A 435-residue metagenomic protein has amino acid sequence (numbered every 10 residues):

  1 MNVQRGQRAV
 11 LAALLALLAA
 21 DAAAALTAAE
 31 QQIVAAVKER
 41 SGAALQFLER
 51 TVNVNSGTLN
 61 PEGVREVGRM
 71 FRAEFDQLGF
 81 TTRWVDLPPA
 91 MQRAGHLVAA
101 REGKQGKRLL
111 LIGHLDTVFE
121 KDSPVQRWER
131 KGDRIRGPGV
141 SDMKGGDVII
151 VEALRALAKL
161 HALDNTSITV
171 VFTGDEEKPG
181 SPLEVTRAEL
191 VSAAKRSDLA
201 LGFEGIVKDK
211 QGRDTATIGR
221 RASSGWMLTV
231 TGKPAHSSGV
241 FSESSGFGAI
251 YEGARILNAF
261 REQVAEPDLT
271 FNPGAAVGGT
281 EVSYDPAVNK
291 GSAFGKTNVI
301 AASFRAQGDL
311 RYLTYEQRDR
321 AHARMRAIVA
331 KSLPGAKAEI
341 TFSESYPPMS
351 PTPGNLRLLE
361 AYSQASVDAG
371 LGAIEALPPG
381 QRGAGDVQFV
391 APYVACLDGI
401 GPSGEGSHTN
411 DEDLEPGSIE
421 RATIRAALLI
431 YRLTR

Functional and structural regions predicted by a protein language model:
M1-L11: Bacterial N-terminal signal peptides that target proteins for export
L11-D21: Bacterial N-terminal signal peptides
L26-P138, A158-N165: Acidic/His- and Gly-rich active-site-bordering loop/insert found across diverse amide/peptide-bond hydrolases
L26-Q32, Q46, S56-G57, K208-K210 (+2 more regions): Metal-dependent amide/peptide-bond hydrolase catalytic core, centered on the "pita-bread" metallohydrolase fold
L45-E49, G68, R72, V151-L154 (+6 more regions): Extracytoplasmic/secreted envelope proteins and their assembly/folding machinery, especially bacterial periplasmic
L111, K131-S181, S224-V230, G239-Q263 (+2 more regions): Alpha-helical metal-binding/catalytic segments enriched in His/Glu/Asp
E120-R130, G219-A222, P286-G291: Short, flexible, mixed-charge acidic loops at enzyme active sites
M143-G219, E281-V288, T434: Acidic/histidine-rich catalytic neighborhood of metal-dependent amide-processing enzymes
